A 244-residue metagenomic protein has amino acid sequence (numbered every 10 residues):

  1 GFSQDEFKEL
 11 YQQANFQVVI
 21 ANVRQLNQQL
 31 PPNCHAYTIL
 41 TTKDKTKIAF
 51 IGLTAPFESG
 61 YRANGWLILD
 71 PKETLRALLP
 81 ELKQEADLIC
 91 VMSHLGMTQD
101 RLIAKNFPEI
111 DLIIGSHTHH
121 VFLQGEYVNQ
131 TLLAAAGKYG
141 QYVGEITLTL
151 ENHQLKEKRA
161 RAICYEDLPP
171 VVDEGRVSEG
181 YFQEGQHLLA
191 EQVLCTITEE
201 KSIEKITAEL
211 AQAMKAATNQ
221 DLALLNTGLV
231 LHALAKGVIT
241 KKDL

Functional and structural regions predicted by a protein language model:
G1-D167, K205-A213: Acidic, metal/ion-coordinating pockets
I103, T147-L244: Solvent-exposed loop/linker segments at secondary-structure transitions that flank or connect catalytic domains
